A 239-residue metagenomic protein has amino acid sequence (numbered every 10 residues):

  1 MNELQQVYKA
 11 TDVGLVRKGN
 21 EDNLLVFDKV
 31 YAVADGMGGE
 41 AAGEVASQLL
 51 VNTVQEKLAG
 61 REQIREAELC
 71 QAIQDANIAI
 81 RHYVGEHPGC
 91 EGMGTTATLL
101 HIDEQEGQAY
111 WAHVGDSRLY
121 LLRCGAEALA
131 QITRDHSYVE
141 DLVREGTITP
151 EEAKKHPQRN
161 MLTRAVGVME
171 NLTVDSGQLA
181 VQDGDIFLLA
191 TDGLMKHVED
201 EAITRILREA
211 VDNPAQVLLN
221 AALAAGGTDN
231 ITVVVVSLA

Functional and structural regions predicted by a protein language model:
M1-A239: PP2C/PPM-type serine/threonine phosphatase catalytic domain
